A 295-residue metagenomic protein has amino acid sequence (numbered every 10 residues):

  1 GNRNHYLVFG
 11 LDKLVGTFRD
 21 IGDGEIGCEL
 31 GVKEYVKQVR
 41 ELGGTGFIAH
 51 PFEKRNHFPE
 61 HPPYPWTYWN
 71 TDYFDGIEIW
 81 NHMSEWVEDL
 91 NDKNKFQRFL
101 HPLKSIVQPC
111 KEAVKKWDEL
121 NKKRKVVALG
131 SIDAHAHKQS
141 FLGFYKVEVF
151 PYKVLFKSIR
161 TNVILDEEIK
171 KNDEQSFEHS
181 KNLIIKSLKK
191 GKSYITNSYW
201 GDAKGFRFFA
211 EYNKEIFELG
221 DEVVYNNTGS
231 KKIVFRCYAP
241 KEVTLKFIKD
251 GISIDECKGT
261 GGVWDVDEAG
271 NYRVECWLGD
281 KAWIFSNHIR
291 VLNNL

Functional and structural regions predicted by a protein language model:
G1-D12, Q97-R98, R160-K171: Active-site neighborhood of divalent metal-dependent phosphoester/pyrophosphate hydrolases
G1-D72, E78-L90, N94, V107-K115 (+3 more regions): A metal-dependent hydrolase metal-coordination microenvironment
C28, P102, I106-P109, F177-S180: Residue-level preference for long, well-ordered alpha-helices that form the structural scaffold of enzyme catalytic
H61, H101-K104, V147, N172: Generic preference for well-ordered secondary structure
N91-H101, F144-K146: Charged, glycine/proline-rich intrinsically disordered loops and linkers
K95-F96, P102, W117, V163 (+2 more regions): Generic hydrophobic, helix-prone segments enriched in Leu/Val/Ile
K123-A128, I132-L295: C-terminal functional module detector
